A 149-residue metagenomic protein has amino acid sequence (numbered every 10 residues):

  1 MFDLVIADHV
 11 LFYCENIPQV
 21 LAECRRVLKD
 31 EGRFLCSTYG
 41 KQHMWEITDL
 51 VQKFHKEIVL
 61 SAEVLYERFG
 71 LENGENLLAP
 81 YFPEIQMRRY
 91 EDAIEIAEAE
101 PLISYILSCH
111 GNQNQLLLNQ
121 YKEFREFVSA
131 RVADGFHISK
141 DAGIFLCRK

Functional and structural regions predicted by a protein language model:
M1-V5: A short acidic, Gly/Pro-enriched loop at the edge of an enzyme's catalytic core that lines a small-molecule cofactor
A7-V10: A short beta-strand submotif of the Rossmann-like class I SAM-dependent methyltransferase core that lines
F12-C14, V27: A short His-aromatic
P18-Q19, R25, E31-I94, Q113-L118: Conserved catalytic/acceptor-binding region of the Class I
L65-K149: Conserved Class I S-adenosyl-L-methionine
